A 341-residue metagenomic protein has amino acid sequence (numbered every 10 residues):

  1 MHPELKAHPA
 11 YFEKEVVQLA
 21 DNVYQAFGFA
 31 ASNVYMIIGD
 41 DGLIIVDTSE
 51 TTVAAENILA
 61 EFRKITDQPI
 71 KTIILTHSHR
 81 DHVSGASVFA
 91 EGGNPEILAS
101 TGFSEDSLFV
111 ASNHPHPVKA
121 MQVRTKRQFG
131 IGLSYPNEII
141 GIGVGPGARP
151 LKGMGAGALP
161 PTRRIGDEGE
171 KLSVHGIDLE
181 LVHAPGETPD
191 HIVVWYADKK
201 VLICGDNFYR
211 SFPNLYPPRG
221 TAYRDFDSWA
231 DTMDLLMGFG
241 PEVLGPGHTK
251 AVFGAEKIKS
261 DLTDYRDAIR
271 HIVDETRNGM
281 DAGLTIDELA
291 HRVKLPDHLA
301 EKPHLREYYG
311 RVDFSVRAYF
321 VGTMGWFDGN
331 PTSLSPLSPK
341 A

Functional and structural regions predicted by a protein language model:
M1-K6, P115, G143-P146, P150-L151 (+2 more regions): Accessory terminal helices/loops
Y11, V16-L19, D40-G42, V53-A99 (+1 more regions): Active-site metal-binding motif and surrounding structural segment of the metallo-beta-lactamase
E13-T66, V193-D206: Conserved beta-strand hairpin/beta-sheet module of binuclear metal-dependent hydrolase folds, prominently
Q18, E105-V182, S228-G240: Metallo-beta-lactamase
Q25, I44-D47, K71-L75, L181: Short catalytic-loop micro-motif centered on adjacent basic/acidic residues
A30-S32, E50-V53, S78-H82, F103-E105 (+2 more regions): Solvent-exposed loop/turn segments at secondary-structure junctions within structured extracellular/periplasmic domains
I37, E56, G85-A86, S107-S112 (+3 more regions): Short, solvent-exposed loop/turn and secondary-structure capping segments
G42-I44, E50-T52, G157-P160, K171-S173 (+2 more regions): Metallo-beta-lactamase
